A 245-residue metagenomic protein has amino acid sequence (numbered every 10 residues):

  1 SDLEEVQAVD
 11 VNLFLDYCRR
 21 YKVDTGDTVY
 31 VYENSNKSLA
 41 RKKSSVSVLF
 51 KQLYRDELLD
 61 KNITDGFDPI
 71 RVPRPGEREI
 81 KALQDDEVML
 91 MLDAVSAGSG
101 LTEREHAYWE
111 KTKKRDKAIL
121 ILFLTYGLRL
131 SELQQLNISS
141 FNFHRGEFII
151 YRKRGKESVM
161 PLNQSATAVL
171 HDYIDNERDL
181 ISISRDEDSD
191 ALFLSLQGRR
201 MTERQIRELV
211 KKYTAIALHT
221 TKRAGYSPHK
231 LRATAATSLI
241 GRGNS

Functional and structural regions predicted by a protein language model:
S1-S245: Conserved catalytic core of the tyrosine transesterase superfamily
